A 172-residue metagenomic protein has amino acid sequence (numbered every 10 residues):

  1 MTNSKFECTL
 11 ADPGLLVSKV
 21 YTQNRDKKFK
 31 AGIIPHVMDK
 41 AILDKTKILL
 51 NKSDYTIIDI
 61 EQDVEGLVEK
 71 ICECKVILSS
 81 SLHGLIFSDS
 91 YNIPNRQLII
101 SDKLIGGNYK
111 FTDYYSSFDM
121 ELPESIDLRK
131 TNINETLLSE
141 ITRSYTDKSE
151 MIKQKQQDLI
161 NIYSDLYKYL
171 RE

Functional and structural regions predicted by a protein language model:
M1-E172: Active-site anion-handling motifs in enzyme catalytic cores
